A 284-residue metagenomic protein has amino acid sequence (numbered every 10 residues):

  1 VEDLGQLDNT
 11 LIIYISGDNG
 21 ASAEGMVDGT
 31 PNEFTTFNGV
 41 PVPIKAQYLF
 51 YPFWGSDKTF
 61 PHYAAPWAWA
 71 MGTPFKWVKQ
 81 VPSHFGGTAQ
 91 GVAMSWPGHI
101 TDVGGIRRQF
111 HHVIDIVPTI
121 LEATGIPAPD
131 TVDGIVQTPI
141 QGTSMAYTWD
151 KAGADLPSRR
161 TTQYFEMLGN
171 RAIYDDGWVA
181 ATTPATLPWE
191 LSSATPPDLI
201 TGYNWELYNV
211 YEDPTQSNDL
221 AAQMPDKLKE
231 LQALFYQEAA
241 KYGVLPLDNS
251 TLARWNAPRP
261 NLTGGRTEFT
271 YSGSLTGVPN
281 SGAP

Functional and structural regions predicted by a protein language model:
V1-G5, N19-V27, W96-P97, V117 (+4 more regions): A generic secondary-structure signal for well-formed alpha-helical elements
E2-S95, T186, L191-T195, T263-R266: Histidine-centered active-site microenvironments of extracellular/periplasmic hydrolases and transferases
Q6-I12, A70, Q90, P157-R160 (+2 more regions): Loop/turn elements at helix/coil->beta-strand transitions in domains of secreted/extracellular proteins
Y14-A21, V27-G29, P82, I135 (+4 more regions): Short, solvent-exposed turn/loop segments enriched in Gly/Ser/Thr/Pro and often Arg
M26, I116, A180, T186 (+2 more regions): Long, internal low-complexity/basic segments
G39-T59, L168-T183, L199, T267-A283: Hydrophobic transmembrane alpha-helix bundles
D57-F85, I100-Q109, I114-E206, V210 (+1 more regions): C-terminal cap/loop subdomain of S1 sulfatases and analogous C-terminal strand-loop tails that border
G91, S95-T101, Y211-Q216: Short glycine/proline-rich turn/loop motifs
